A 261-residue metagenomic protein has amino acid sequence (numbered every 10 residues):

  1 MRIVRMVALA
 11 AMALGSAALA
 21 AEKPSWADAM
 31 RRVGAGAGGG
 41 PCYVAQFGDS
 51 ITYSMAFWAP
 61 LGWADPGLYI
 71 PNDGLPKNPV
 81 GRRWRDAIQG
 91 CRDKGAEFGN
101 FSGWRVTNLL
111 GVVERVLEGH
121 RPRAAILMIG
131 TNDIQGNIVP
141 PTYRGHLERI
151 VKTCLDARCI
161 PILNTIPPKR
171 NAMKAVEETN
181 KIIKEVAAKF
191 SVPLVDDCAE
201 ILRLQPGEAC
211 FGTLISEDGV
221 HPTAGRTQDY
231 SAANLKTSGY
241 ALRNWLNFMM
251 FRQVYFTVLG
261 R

Functional and structural regions predicted by a protein language model:
M1-R82, S231-R261: N-terminal secretory targeting modules
W26-A29, G40, L109, V113 (+4 more regions): Stable alpha-helical elements in mature extracytoplasmic
G38-T142: Conserved SGNH/GDSL esterase-like catalytic core that processes O-acyl groups on lipids and polysaccharides
G40-Y43, H120-I126, L155-I162, F190-P193: Loop/turn elements at helix/coil->beta-strand transitions in domains of secreted/extracellular proteins
C42, N132-P141, I150, K169-M173 (+1 more regions): Second-shell loop/turn segments in exported
S54-A56, I134-P140, N164, R170-E177 (+1 more regions): Extracytoplasmic/secreted cell-surface and envelope-processing proteins
T131-N132, V151-K181: Active-site segments of SGNH/GDSL-like serine hydrolases that catalyze O-acetyl group transfer/hydrolysis on lipids
R170-R261: Catalytic His-Asp segment of secreted/periplasmic serine-dependent ester chemistry enzymes
